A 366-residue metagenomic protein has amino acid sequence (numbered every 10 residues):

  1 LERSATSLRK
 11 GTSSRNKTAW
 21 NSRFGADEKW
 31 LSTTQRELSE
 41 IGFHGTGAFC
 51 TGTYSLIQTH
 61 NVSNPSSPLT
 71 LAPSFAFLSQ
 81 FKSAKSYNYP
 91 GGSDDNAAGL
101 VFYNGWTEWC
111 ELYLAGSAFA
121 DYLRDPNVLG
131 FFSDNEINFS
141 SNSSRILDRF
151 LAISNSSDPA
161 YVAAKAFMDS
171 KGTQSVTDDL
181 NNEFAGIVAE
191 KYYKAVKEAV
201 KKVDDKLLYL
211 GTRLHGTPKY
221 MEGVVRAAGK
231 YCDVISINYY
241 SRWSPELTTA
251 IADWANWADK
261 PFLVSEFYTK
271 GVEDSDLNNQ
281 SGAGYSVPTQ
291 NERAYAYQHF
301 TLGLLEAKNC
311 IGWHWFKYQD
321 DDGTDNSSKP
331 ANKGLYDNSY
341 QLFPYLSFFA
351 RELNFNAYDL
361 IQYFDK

Functional and structural regions predicted by a protein language model:
L1, G92-Y103, D121-G223: Polysaccharide-binding and catalytic clefts of secreted carbohydrate-active enzymes
L1-V62, F81-G130, S175, D179-N182 (+1 more regions): Active-site-adjacent substrate/metal-binding segments within catalytic domains of carbohydrate-active enzymes
A26-L38, C110-A118, T217-A228, E246-T248 (+1 more regions): Short, acidic/polar
E37-G42, A120-V128, K191-L207, F300-I311 (+1 more regions): A structural motif corresponding to the C-terminal end of an alpha-helix and its immediate exit/capping segment
L38, T46, F131, V200 (+3 more regions): Conserved, mostly hydrophobic/aromatic
F49-Y54, F77-L78, F132-F139, R213-P218 (+2 more regions): Short, solvent-exposed turn/loop segments enriched in Gly/Ser/Thr/Pro and often Arg
L147-P159, F316-K366: Aromatic-rich peripheral "rim/lid" segments of glycoside hydrolase catalytic domains that contact and position glycan
T173, D179, E183-E198, K202-G282 (+2 more regions): Glycoside hydrolase catalytic-domain groove-lining segments
